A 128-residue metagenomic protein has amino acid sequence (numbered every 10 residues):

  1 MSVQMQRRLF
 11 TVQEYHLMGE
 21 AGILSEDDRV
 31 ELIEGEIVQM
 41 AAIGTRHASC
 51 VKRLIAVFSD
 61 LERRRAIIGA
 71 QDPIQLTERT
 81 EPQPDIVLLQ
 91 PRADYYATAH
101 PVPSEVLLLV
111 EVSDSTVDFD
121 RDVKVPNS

Functional and structural regions predicted by a protein language model:
M1-N127: Gly/Pro/Ser/Thr-rich low-complexity, intrinsically disordered segments predominantly at protein N-termini
